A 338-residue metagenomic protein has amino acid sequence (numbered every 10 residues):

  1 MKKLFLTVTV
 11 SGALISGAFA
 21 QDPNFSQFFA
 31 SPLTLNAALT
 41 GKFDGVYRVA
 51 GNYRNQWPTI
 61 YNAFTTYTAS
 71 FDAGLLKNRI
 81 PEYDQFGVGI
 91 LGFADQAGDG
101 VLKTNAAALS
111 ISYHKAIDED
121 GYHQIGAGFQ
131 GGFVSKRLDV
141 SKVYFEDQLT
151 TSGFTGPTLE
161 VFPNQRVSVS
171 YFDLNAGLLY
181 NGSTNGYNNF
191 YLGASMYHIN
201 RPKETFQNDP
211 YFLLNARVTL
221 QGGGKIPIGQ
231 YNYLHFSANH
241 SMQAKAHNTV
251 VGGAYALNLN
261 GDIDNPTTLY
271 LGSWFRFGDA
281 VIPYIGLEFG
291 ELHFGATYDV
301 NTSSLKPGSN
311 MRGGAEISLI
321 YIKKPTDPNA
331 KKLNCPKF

Functional and structural regions predicted by a protein language model:
M1-L4: Positively charged n-region of N-terminal signal peptides that target proteins for export
I15-A20: Sec/Tat signal peptide C-region and signal peptidase I cleavage site
Q21-F338: Subset of outer-membrane beta-barrel
